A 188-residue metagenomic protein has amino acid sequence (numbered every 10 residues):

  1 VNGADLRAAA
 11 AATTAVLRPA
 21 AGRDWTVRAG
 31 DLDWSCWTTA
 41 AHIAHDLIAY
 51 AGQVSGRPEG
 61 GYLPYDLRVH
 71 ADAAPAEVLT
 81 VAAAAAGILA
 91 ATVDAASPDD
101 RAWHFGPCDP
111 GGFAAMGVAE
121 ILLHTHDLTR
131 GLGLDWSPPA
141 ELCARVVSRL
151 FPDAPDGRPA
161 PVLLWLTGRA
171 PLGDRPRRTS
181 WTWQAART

Functional and structural regions predicted by a protein language model:
N2-D5, A9-A12, P19-L32, A49-A73 (+2 more regions): Structured surface interface patches that mediate subunit assembly and partner/cofactor docking
A44-I48: An amphipathic alpha-helix adjacent to DNA-recognition modules
